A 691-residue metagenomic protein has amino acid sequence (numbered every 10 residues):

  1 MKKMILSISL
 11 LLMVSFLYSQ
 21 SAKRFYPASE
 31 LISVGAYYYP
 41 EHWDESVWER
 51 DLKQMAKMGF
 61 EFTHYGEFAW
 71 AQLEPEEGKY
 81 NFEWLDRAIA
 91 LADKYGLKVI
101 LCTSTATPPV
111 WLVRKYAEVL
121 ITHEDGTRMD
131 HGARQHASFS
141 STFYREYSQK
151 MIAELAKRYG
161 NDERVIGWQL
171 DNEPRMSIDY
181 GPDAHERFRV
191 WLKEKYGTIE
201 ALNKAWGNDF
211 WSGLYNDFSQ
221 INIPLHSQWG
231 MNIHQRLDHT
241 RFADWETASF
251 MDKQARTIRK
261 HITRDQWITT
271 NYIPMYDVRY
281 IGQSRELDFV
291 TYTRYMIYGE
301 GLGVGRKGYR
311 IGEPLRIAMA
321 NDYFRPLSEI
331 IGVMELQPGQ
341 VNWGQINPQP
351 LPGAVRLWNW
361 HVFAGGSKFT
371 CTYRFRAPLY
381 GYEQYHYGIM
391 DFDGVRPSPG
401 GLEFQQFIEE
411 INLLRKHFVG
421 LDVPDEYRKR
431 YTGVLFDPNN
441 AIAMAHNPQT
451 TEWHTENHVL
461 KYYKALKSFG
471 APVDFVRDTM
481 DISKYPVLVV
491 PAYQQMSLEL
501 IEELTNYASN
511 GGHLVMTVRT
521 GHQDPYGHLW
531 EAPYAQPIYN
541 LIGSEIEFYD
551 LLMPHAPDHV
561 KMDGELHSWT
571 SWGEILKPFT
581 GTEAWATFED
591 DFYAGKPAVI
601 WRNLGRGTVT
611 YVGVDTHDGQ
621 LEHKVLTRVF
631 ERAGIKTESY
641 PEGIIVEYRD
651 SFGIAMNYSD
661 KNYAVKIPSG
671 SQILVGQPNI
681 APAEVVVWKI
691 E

Functional and structural regions predicted by a protein language model:
M1-S21: Bacterial Sec-dependent N-terminal signal peptides
S19-F62, P75, A90-K94, K98 (+1 more regions): N-terminal carbohydrate-binding accessory modules
S33-E45, G66-E83, D130-Q149, D171-I178 (+6 more regions): The substrate-binding groove and active-site-proximal loops of carbohydrate-active enzymes, especially glycoside
A36, M55, T63, A92 (+9 more regions): Conserved, mostly hydrophobic/aromatic
H42-K57, S148-E154, Y272-Q283, L351-N359 (+1 more regions): Short, acidic/polar
E49-M129, A153-A156, Q254-I262, Q494-Q495: Aromatic-lined substrate-binding rim segments of carbohydrate-active enzymes
G126-M319: Polysaccharide-binding and catalytic clefts of secreted carbohydrate-active enzymes
F218-I221, R264, Y295-M296, V304-E691: Carbohydrate-binding surfaces of carbohydrate-active enzymes
